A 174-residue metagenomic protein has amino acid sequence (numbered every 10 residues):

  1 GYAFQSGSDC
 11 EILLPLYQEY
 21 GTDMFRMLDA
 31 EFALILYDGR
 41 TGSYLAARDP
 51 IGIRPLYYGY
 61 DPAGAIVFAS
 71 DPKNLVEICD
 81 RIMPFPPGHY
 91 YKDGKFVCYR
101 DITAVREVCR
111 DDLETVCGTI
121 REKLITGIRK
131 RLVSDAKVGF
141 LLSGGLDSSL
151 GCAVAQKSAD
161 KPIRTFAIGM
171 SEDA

Functional and structural regions predicted by a protein language model:
G1-A174: Cysteine-centered catalytic environments shared across enzyme families
